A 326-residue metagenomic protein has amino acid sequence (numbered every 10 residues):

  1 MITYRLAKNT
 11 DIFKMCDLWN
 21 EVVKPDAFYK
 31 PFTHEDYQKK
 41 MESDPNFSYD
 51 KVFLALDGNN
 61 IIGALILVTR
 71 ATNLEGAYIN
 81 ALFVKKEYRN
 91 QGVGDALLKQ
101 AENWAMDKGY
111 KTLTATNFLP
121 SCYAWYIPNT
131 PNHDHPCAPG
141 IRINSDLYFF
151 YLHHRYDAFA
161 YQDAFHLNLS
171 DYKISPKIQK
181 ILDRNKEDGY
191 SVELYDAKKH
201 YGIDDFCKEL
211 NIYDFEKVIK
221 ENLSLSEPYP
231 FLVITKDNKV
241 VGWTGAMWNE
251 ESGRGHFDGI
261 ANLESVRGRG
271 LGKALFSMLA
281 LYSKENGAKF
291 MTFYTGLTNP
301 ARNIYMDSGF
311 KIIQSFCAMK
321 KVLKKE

Functional and structural regions predicted by a protein language model:
M1-M41, S48, V52-L56, I61 (+1 more regions): Short amphipathic alpha-helix that is part of the acyltransferase structural core
N20, K24-V52, D57-G58, G63-E75 (+2 more regions): A conserved beta-strand-loop-helix scaffold within acyl/acetyltransferase catalytic domains
G63, A160-D163, G242, Q314: A structural microfeature
I79, L113-A115, F257, M291-T295: Conserved hydrophobic beta-strand within the GNAT/NAT acetyltransferase core sheet that lines the active-site cleft
V84, N90-M106, N262, G268-L281 (+2 more regions): Conserved acetyl-CoA-binding loop-helix of GNAT-fold acetyltransferases
K99-K186, C317-K321: Acyl-donor-binding surface of acyltransferase catalytic domains
F276, T298-A301, L323: Short glycine/proline-centered loop/turn elements that form peptide/ligand docking sites
